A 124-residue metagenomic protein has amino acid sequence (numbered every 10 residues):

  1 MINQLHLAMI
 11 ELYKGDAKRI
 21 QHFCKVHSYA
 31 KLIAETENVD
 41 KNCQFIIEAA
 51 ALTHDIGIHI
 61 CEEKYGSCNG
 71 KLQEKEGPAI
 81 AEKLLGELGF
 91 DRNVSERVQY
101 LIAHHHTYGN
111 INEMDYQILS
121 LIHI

Functional and structural regions predicted by a protein language model:
I2, H6, H27, K31 (+3 more regions): An amphipathic alpha-helix signature
I2-K25, G57-S67: Active-site flanking loop/helix segments enriched in acidic
D16-I47, A81-L88: Alpha-helical phosphate/pyrophosphate-handling elements in metalloenzyme active cores
H22, H54, Q73, G77 (+1 more regions): Histidine-centered active-site/metal-ligand motif
D40-A51, V94-L101, D115-I118: Alpha-helical scaffolds flanking conserved acidic
H59-S95: Helix-adjacent hinge/juxtasegments
T107-N112: Acidic pyrophosphate-coordinating catalytic loop
I122-I124: Conserved small/polar residues in nucleotide/adenosyl-binding loops
